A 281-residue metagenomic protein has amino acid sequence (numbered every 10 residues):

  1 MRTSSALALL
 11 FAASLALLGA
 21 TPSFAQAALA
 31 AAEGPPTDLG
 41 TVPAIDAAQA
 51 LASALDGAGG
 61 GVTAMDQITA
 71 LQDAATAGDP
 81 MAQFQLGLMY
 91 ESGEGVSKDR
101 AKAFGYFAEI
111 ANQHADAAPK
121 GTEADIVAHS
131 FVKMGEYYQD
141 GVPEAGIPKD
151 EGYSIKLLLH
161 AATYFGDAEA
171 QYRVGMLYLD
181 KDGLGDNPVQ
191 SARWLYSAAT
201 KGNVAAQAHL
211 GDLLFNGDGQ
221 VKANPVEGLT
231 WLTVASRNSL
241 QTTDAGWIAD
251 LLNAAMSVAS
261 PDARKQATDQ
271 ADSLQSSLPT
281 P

Functional and structural regions predicted by a protein language model:
S23-F84: N-terminal leader/linker segments that initiate helical-solenoid repeat arrays
S53, Q85-S92, F131-V142, R173-D180 (+2 more regions): Hydrophobic face of amphipathic alpha-helices that form TPR/SEL1-like repeat modules and related alpha-solenoid
G61, T76, E94-K98, G121-A124 (+9 more regions): Short coil/turn and helix-start
V62-D66, S97-Y106, G146-L157, G185-W194 (+1 more regions): Structural signature of tandem alpha-helical TPR/SEL1-like repeats, specifically the intra-repeat loop/turn
D73-A75, I110-A128, H160-F165, N238-T242: Flexible helix-coil transition and linker loops at the boundaries of alpha-helical arrays
F104-N112, K222-G246, D269-Q275: TPR/TPR-like (Sel1-like) alpha-helical repeat modules
S239-P281: Terminal, low-structured helical/coil segments at or just beyond the last alpha-helical repeat
